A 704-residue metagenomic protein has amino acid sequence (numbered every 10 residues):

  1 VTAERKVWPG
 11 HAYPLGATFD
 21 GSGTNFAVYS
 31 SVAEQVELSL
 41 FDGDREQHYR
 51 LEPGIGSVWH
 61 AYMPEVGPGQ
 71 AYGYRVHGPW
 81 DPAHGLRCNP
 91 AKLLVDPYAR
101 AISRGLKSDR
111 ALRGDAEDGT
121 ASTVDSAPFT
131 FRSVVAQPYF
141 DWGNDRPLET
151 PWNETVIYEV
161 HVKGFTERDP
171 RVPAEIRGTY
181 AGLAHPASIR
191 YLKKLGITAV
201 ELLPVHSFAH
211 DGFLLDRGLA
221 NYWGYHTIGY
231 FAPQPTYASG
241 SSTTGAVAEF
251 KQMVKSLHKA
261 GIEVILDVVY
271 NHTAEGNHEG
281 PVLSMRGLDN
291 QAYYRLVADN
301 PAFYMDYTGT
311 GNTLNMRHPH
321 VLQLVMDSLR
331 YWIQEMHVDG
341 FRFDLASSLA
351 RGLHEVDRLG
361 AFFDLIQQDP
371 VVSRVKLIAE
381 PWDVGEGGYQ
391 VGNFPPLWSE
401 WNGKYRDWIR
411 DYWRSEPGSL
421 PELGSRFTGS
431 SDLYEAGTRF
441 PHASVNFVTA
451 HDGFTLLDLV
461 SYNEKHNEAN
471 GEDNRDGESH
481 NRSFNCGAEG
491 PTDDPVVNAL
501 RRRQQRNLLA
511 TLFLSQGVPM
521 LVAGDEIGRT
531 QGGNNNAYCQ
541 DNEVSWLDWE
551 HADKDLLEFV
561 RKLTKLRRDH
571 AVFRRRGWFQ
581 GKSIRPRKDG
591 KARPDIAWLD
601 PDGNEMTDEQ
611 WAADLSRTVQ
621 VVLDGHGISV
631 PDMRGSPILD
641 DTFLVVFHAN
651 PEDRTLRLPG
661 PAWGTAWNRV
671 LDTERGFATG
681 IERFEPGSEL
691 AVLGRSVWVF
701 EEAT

Functional and structural regions predicted by a protein language model:
V1-Y158, K163, Y180, L192 (+4 more regions): Carbohydrate-interacting/catalytic domains
S30-V32, P53-I55, E65, G78 (+19 more regions): Short, flexible loop/turn elements at secondary-structure junctions
D42, G143-V156, G218, N463-N481: Conserved oxyanion/phosphate-binding beta-strand-loop segments in alpha/beta enzyme cores
V76-W142, H210-H226, A260, G280-Y307 (+2 more regions): Core domains of carbohydrate- and sulfate-ester-processing enzymes
D81-G85, T166-R168, F208-G212, H272-E275 (+5 more regions): Short catalytic/ligand-binding loop motif for oxyanion handling, primarily in non-cytosolic enzymes, centered on
V156-Y158, V200, V264-L266, F341 (+2 more regions): Hydrophobic faces of well-ordered beta-strands that scaffold small-molecule active sites in alpha/beta enzyme cores
H161-V338, R342-Q368, G388, L433: Substrate-binding/active-site clefts of carbohydrate-active enzymes
H337, R358-A523, I527-G528, N536-Q540 (+5 more regions): Conserved alpha/beta catalytic core and glycan-binding cleft of carbohydrate-active enzymes
